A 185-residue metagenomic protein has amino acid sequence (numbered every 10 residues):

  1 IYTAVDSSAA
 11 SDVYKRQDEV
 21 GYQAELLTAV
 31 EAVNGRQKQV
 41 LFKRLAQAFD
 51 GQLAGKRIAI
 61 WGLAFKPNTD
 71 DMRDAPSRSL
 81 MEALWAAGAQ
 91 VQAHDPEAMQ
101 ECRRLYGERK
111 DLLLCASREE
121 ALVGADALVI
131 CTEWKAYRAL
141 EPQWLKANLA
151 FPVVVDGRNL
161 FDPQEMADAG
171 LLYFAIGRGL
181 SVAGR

Functional and structural regions predicted by a protein language model:
I1-Y14, D156: Single conserved hydrophobic/aromatic residue that forms the stacking wall/gate of nucleotide- or nucleobase-binding
D6, E120-A121, A147: Structural alpha-helical scaffold elements that stabilize or flank donor/cofactor-binding regions in carbohydrate
S11-Q52, K56, N68: Interdomain hinge/lid region at the active-site interface of Rossmann-like NAD(P)-dependent oxidoreductases
A59, P67-Y106: NAD(P)-binding Rossmann-fold cofactor-contacting core
L113-S117: Short acidic-hydrophobic, aromatic-tinged amphipathic segments that line or gate anion-handling sites
G124-A125: An anion/phosphate-binding loop that grips the pyrophosphate of nucleotide cofactors and donors
K135-V155, N159: Rossmann-fold NAD(P) dinucleotide-binding segment
G157-R185: Rossmann-fold NAD(P)-binding glycine/threonine-rich loop
